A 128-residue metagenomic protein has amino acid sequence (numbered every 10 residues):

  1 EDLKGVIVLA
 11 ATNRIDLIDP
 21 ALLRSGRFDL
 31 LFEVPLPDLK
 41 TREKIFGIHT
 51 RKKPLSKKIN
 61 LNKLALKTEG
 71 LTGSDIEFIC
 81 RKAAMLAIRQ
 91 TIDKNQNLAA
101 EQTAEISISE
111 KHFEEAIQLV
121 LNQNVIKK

Functional and structural regions predicted by a protein language model:
E1-K128: AAA+ P-loop ATPase motor domain of ring mechanoenzymes
